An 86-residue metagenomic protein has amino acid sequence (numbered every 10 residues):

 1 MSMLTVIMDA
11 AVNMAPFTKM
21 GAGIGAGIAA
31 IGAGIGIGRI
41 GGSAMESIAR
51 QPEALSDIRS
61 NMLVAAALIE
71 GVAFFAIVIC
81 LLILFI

Functional and structural regions predicted by a protein language model:
M1-P16: Short, strongly hydrophobic alpha-helical membrane anchors
A15-R39: Short alpha-helical packing/oligomerization segments
A30, A44-S47, L68-E70, F74: Short alpha-helical scaffold segments that flank and stabilize functional sites
I37-A65: Amphipathic, cytosolic membrane-interfacial segments at TM-TM junctions
N61, A65-I86: Membrane-proximal amphipathic alpha-helices
